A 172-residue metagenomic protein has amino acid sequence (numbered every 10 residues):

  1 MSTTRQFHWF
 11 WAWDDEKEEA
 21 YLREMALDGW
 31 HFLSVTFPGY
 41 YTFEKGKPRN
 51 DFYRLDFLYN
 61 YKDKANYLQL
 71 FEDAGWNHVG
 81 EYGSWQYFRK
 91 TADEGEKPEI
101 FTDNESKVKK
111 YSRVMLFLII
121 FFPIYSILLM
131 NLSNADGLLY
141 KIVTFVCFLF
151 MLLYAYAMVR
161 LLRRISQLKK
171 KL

Functional and structural regions predicted by a protein language model:
M1-L172: Terminus-proximal functional modules
